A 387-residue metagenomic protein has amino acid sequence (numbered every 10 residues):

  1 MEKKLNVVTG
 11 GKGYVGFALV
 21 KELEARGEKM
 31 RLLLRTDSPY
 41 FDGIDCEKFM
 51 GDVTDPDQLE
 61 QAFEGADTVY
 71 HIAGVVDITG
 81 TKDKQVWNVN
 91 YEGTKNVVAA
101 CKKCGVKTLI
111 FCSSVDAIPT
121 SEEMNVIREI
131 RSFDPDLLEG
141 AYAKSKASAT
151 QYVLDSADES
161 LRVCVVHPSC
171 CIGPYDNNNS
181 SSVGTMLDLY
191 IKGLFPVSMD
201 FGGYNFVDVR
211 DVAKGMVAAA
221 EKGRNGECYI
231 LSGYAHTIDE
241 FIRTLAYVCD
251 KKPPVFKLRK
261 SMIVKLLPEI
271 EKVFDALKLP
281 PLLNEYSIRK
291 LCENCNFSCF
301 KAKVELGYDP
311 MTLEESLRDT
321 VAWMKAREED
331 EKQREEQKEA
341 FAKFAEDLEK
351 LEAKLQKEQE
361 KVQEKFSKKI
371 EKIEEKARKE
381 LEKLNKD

Functional and structural regions predicted by a protein language model:
E2-L5, C299-V304, M311-D387: Amphipathic terminal alpha-helices
N6-R26: N-terminal Rossmann NAD(P)H-binding glycine-rich loop of SDR-like oxidoreductase domains
P39-D42, C46-E92, A100: NAD(P)H-binding glycine-rich loop region in Rossmannoid oxidoreductase-like domains and their noncatalytic homologs
I78, V115-N125, C171-Y175, S180: Conserved catalytic-site region of short-chain dehydrogenase/reductase
E92-Y142: Conserved Rossmann-fold NAD(P)-dependent oxidoreductase catalytic core, especially the SDR/UDP-sugar
S113, Q151-P174: Conserved beta-loop-beta element that borders a ligand/cofactor-binding pocket
P135-L137, T185-V207, D211, G215: A conserved pocket-lining segment of Rossmann-fold NAD(P)-dependent short-chain dehydrogenase/reductase
G215-L282, C299, E314-A342, D347-L348 (+1 more regions): Mid/C-terminal beta-alpha module of Rossmann-like enzyme folds, strongest in SDR-family dehydrogenases/epimerases
